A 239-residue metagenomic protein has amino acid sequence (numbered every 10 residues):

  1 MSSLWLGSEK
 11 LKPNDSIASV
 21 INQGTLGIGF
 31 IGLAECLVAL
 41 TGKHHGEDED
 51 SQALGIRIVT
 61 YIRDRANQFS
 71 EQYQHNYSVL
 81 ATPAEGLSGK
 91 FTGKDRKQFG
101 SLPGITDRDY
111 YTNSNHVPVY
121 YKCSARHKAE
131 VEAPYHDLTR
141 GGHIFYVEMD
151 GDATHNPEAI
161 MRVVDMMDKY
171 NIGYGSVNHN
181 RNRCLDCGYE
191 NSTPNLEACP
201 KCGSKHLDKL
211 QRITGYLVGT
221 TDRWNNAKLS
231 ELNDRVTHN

Functional and structural regions predicted by a protein language model:
M1-N239: Long, C-terminal-biased catalytic regions of enzyme "large/alpha" subunits
